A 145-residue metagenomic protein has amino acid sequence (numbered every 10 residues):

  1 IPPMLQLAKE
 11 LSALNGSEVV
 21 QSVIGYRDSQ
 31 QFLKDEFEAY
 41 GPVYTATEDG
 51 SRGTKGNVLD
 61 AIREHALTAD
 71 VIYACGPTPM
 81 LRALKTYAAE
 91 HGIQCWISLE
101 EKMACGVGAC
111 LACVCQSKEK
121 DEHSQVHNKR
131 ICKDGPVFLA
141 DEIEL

Functional and structural regions predicted by a protein language model:
I1-K102: FNR/FR-type flavoprotein reductase catalytic core
I1-P3, T78, E101-P136: Local cysteine-cluster metal-coordination motifs and their immediate loop/turn environment, predominantly Fe-S cluster
E38-Y40, A61, L111-C115, L145: Generic alpha-helical propensity signal that fires on short helical segments and nearby coil/disordered stretches
T54, C95, N128, K133-D134 (+1 more regions): Glycine-rich, flexible loop/turn motifs
L139, E144-L145: C-terminal hydrophobic helical "lid"/dimerization subdomain of Rossmann-like NAD(P)H-dependent oxidoreductases
